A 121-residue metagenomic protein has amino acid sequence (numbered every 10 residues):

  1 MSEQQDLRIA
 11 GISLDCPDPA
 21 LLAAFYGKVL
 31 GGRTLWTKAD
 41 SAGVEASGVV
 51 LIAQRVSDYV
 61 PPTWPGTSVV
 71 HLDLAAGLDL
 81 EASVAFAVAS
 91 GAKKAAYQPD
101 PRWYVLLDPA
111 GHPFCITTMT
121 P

Functional and structural regions predicted by a protein language model:
M1-W36, E45-K94, L107-P121: Glyoxalase I/VOC metalloenzyme domain signal
S41, W103-V105: Short hydrophobic/aromatic beta-strand element in the GNAT-like acyltransferase core that lines or flanks the acyl-donor
P99-P101: Short, small/polar residue-rich loop motifs at catalytic or cofactor-binding pockets
